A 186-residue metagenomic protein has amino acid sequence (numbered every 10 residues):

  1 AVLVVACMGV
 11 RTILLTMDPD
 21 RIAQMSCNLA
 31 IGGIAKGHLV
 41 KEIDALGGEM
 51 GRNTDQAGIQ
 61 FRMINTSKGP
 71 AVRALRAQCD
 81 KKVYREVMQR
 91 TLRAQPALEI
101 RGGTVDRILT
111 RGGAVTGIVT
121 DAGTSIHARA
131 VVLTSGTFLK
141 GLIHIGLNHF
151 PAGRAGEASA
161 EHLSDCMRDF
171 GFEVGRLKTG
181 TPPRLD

Functional and structural regions predicted by a protein language model:
L3-T110, A122, A130, T134-R154 (+2 more regions): Conserved N-terminal/central alpha/beta ligand/cofactor-binding core
T116, R129: Conserved acidic residues
G117-D121: Short beta-strand segments that buttress and anchor functional surface loops
